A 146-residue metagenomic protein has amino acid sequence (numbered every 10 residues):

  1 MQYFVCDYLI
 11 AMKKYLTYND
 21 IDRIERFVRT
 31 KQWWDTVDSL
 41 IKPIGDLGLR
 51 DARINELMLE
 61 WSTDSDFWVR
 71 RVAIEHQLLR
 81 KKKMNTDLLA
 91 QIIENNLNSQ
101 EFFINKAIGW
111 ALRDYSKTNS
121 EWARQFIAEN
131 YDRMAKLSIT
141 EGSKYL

Functional and structural regions predicted by a protein language model:
M1-L146: Alpha-helical scaffold domains
